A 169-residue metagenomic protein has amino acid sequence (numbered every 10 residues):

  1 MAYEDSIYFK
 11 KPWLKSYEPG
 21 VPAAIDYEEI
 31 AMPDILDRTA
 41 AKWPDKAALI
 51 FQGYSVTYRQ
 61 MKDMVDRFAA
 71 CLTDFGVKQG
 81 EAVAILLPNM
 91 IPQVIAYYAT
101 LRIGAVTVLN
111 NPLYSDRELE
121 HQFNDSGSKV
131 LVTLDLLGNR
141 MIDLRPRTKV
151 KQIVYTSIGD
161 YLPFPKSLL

Functional and structural regions predicted by a protein language model:
M1, F75, R102-L169: Structural core segment of the AMP-binding/adenylate-forming
M1-E29: Flexible, non-catalytic linker and terminal segments flanking ANL/adenylate-forming cores
A2, A40-D45: A short, compositionally biased
A2-F9, I85-P88, T107-L113: Short low-complexity stretches enriched in small and charged residues
W13, E28, R38, L101 (+2 more regions): Ligand-binding pocket scaffold of soluble enzyme catalytic domains
D26-E28, P33, D37, D45-M90 (+2 more regions): Conserved AMP-binding/adenylate-forming core of the ANL superfamily
A41-K42, D63, R102, L109: Charged/polar positions on well-ordered alpha helices
